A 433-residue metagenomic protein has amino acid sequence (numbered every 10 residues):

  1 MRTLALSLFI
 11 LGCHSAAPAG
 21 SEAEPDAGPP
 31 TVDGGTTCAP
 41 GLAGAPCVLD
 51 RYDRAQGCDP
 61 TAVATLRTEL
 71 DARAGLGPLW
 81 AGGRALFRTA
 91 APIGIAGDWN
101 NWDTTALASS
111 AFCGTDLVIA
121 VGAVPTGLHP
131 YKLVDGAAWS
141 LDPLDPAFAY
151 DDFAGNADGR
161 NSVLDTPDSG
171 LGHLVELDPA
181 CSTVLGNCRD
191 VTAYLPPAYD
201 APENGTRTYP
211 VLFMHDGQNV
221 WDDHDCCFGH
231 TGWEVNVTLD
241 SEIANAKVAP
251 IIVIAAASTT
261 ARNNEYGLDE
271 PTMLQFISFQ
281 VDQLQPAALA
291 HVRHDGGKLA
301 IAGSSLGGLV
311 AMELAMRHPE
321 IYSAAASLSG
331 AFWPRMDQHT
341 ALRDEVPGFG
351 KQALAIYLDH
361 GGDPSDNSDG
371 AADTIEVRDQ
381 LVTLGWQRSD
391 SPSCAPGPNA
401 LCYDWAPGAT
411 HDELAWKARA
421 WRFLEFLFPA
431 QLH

Functional and structural regions predicted by a protein language model:
M1, A5-P40: Ser/Thr-rich, Pro/Gly/Ala-heavy low-complexity intrinsically disordered linkers and tails of secreted extracellular
G75-T126, V134-P167, C181-S182: Aromatic-rich carbohydrate-binding modules that target alpha-glucans
A157-E203: N-terminal cap/lid segment of alpha/beta-hydrolase-fold proteins
D200-P202, E265-S305: Gly/Ser-rich "nucleophile elbow"/oxyanion-hole loop immediately N-terminal to the catalytic nucleophile in hydrolases
E203-G217: Short beta-strand element of the alpha/beta-hydrolase
V220-T231, A244-S278: Cap/lid segment of the alpha/beta-hydrolase catalytic domain
G296-K351: Primarily recognizes the serine-hydrolase "nucleophile elbow" in alpha/beta-hydrolase and SGNH/GDSL folds
D359, D363-S365, D369-R378, L384-H433: C-terminal catalytic histidine-bearing segment of alpha/beta-hydrolase fold enzymes
